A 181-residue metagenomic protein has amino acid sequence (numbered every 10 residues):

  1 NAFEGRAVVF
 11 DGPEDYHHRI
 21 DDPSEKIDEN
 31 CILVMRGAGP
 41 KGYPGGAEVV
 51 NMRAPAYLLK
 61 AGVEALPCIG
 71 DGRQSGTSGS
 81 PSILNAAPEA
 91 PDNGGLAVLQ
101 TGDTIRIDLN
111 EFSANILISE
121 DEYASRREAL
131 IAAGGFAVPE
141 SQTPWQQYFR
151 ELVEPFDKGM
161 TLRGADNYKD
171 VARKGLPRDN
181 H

Functional and structural regions predicted by a protein language model:
N1-H181: Feature captures the catalytic cores and cofactor-binding loops of soluble hydro-lyases/lyases that act on carboxylate
